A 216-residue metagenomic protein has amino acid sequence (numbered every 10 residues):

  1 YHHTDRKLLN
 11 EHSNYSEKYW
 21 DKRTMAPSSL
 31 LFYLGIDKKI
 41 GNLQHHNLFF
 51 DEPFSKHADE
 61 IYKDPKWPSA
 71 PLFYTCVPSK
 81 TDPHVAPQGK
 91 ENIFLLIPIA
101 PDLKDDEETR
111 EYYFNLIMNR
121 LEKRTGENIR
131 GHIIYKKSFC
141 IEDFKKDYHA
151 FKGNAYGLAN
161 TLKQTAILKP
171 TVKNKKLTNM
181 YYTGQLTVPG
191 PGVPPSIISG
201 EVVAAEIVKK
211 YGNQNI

Functional and structural regions predicted by a protein language model:
Y1-A86: Mid-domain catalytic core of redox enzymes that form a hydrophobic substrate pocket/lid adjacent to a catalytic redox
H3-R6, G35-D37, P87-E122: Conserved FAD/dinucleotide-binding core of flavoprotein oxidoreductases
L34, L95, L121, M180 (+2 more regions): Hydrophobic, well-ordered secondary-structure elements that form the walls of internal hydrophobic environments
K39-I40, K66-P68, E107-K146: Flavin-binding catalytic cores
A70, Y74, E127-P189: A glycine-rich dinucleotide-binding beta-alpha-beta segment and adjacent secondary-structure elements that constitute
P83-K90, T171-K176: Short glycine/proline-enriched loop/turn "hinge" motifs that connect secondary-structure elements and lie
I141, V208-I216: Active-site-proximal substrate-binding core of FAD-dependent oxidoreductases
Q185-V208: A conserved FAD-binding loop/helix module that cradles the flavin
